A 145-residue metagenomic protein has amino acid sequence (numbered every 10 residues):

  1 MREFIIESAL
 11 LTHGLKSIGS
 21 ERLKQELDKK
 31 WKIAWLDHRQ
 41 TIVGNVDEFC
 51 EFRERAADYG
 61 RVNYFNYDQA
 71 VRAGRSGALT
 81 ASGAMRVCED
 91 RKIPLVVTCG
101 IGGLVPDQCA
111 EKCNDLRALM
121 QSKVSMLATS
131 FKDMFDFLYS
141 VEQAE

Functional and structural regions predicted by a protein language model:
M1-H13, F65-Y67, N114-T129: Long, low-complexity, intrinsically disordered polar/charged segments
F4-E7, K32-D37, A73, G77-T80 (+3 more regions): General beta-strand structural signal in soluble alpha/beta enzymes
S8-H13, S17-A70: Glycine-rich nucleotide/cofactor/substrate-binding loop typically near the N-terminus or early in the first domain
G14-E21, C50-E51, R75-T80, A84 (+4 more regions): Expand to "…catalyze enediolate/carbanion chemistry for C-C bond making/breaking, isomerization, decarboxylation
K24-W31, C88, V141-E145: Structural signal for hydrophobic packing residues in well-ordered secondary-structure cores of soluble enzyme domains
L36-V43, G77, F135-A144: Noncatalytic linker/hinge segments flanking ATPase motor cores
E48-V97, I101: A generic, well-ordered mixed alpha/beta core segment in the N-terminal half of proteins
D90-E145: Phosphate/pyrophosphate-binding betaalpha-module
